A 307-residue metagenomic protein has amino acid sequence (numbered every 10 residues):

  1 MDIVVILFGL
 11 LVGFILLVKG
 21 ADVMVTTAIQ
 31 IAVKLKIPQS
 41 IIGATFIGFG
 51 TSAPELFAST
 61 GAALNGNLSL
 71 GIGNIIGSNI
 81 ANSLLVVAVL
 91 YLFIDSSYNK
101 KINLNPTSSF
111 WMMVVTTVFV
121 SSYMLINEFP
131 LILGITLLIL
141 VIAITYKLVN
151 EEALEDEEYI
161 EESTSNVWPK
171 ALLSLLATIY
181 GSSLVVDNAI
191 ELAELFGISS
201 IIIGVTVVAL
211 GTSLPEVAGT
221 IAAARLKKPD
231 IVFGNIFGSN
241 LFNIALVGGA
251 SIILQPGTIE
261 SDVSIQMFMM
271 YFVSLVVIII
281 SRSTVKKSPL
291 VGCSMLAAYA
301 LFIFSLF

Functional and structural regions predicted by a protein language model:
M1-F307: Hydrophobic alpha-helical segments, chiefly the membrane-spanning helices and signal/signal-anchor peptides
